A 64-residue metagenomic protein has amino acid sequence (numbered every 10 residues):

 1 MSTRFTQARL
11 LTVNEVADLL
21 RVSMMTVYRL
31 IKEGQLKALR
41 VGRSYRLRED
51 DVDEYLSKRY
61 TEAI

Functional and structural regions predicted by a protein language model:
S2-T26, K58: Polyanion-binding surface elements
L20-S44: Major-groove DNA-recognition helix of helix-turn-helix-type DNA-binding domains
L47: A short macromolecule-binding patch
D50-I64: A short, Lys/Arg-enriched interface patch at domain edges and termini
